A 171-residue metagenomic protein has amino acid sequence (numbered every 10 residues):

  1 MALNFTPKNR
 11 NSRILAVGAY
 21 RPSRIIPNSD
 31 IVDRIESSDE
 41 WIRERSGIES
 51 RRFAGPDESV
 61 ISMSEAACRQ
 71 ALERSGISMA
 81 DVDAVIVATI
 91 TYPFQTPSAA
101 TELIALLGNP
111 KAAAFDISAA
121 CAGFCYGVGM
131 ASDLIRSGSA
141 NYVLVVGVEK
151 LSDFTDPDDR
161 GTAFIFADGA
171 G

Functional and structural regions predicted by a protein language model:
M1-D83, L107: Conserved "HGTGT" condensation-loop signature of ketosynthase/thiolase-family condensing enzymes that catalyze
A2-N9, D33, E73-A80, Y92-G171: Acyl-thioester C-C bond-transforming condensing/cleaving domain
V17-A19, I90, V148: Cofactor-binding loop segments of dinucleotide-utilizing enzymes, especially the Rossmann-like FAD- and NAD(P)+-binding
D83-I90: Short glycine-rich or small-residue beta-strand-to-loop segments that form or flank ligand, phosphate, metal/Fe-S
